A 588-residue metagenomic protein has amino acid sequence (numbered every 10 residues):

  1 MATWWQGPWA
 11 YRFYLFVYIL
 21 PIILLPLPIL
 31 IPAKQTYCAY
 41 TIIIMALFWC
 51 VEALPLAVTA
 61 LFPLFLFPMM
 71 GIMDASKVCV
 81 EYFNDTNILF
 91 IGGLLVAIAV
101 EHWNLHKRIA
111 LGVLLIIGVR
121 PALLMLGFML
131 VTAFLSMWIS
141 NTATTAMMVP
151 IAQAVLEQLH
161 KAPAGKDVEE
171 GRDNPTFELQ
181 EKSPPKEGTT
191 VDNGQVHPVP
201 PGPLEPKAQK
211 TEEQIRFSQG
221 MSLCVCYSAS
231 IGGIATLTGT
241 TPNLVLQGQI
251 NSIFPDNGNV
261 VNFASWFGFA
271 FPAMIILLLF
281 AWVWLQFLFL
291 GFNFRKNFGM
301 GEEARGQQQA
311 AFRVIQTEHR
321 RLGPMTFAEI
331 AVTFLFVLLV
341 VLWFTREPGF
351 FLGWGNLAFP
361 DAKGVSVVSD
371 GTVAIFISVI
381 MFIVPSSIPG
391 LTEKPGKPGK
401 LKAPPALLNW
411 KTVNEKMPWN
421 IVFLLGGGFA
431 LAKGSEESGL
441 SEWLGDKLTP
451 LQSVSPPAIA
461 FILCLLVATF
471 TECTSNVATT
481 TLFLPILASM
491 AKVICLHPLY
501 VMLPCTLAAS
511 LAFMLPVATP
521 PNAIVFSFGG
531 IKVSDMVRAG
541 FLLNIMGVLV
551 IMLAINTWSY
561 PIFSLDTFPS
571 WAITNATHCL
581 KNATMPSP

Functional and structural regions predicted by a protein language model:
M1-P588: Transmembrane helical cores of multi-pass ion-transport proteins
